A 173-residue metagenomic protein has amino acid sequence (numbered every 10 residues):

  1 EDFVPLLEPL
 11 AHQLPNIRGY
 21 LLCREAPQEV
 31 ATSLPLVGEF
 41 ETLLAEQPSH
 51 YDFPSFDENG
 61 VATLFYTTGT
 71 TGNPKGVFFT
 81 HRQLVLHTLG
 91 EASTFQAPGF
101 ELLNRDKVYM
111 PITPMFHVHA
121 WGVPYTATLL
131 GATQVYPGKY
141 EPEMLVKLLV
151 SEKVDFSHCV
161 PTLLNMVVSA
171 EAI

Functional and structural regions predicted by a protein language model:
E1-L10, E25-P27, T113, Y140-E143 (+1 more regions): Adenylate-forming
E1-T42: Structural core segment of the AMP-binding/adenylate-forming
F40-E41, N59, H81-R82, T113 (+1 more regions): Structural detector for helix-capping/boundary residues
E46-Y66, N73, G99-V108: Conserved pre-ATP/AMP-binding loop-to-beta segment of ANL
A62-G90: Conserved AMP-binding A3 loop
V85-V108, F116-F156, S169-E171: Conserved AMP-binding/adenylation subdomain of ANL enzymes
